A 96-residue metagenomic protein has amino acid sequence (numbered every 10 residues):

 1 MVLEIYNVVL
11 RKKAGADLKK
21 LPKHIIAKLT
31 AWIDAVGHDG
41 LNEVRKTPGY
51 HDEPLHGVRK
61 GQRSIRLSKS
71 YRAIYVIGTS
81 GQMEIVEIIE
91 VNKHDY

Functional and structural regions predicted by a protein language model:
M1-I5, G15-A27, R63-Y96: Enriched for short, Lys/Arg-rich terminal
L10-K46: N-terminal first-folded block
W32, N42-E43, P48, L67 (+1 more regions): Generic hydrophobic/packing signal
H38-I65: A short, surface-exposed loop/turn module that caps and links secondary-structure elements
